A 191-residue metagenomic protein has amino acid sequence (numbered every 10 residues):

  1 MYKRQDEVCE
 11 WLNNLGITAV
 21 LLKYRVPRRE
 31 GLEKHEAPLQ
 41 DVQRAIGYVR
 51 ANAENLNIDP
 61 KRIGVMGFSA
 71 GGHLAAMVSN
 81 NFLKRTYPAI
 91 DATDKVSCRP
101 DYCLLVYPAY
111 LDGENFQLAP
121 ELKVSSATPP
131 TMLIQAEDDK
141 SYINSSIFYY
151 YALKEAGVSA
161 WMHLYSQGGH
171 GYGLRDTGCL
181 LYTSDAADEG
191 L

Functional and structural regions predicted by a protein language model:
M1-Q5, Y182-A187: Conserved small/polar residues in nucleotide/adenosyl-binding loops
R4-V20: Short amphipathic alpha-helix adjacent to the substrate-entry channel of hydrolases
Y24-L56, G178: Catalytic nucleophile-loop/oxyanion-hole region of alpha/beta-hydrolase and closely related hydrolase-like folds
R44-P120: Primarily recognizes the serine-hydrolase "nucleophile elbow" in alpha/beta-hydrolase and SGNH/GDSL folds
S97-D101, S126-T131: Short, proline-enriched alpha-helix->beta-strand connector loops that line the catalytic pocket of alpha/beta-hydrolase
L133-Q135: Short beta-strand/loop motif that positions the catalytic acidic residue of the alpha/beta-hydrolase fold
K140-S145: Conserved alpha/beta-hydrolase "acid-adjacent" motif
K154-G171: Catalytic histidine neighborhood in serine/cysteine hydrolases with alpha/beta-hydrolase-type architecture
